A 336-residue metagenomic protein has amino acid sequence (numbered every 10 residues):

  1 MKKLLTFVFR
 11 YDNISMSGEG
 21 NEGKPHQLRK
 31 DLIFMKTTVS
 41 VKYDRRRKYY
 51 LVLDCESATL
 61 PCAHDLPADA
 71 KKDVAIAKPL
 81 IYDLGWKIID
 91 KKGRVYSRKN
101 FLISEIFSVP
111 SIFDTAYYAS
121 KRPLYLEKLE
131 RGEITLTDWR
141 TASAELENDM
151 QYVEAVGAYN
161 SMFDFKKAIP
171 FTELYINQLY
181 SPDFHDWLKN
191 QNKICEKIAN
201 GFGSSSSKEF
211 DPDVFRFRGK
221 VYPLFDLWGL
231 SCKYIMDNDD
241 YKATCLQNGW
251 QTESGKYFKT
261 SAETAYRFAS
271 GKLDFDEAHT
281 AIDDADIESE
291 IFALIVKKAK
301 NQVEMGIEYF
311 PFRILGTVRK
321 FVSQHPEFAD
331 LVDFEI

Functional and structural regions predicted by a protein language model:
T6, D12-N13, Q27, D31: Short, positively charged and aromatic/hydrophobic N-terminal segments
N21-Q27: N-terminal, intrinsically disordered charge-dense segments
L28-V41, L246-Y257, F268, I282-I336: Acidic two-metal-ion nuclease catalytic site recognized across multiple nuclease folds, prominently DnaQ/RNase D-T
T37-E173: Conserved non-catalytic scaffold segment of RNase H-like nuclease domains
S108, F113-E127, I198-A285, S289: Active-site-proximal helix-loop-helix substrate-binding element of RNase H-like nuclease domains
A119-D239: Conserved DEDDh/DEDDy metal-dependent 3′-5′ exonuclease domain
F171-Q178, K233, F268-A269, I291-K298: Active-site catalytic microenvironments for nucleophilic, acid-base chemistry
